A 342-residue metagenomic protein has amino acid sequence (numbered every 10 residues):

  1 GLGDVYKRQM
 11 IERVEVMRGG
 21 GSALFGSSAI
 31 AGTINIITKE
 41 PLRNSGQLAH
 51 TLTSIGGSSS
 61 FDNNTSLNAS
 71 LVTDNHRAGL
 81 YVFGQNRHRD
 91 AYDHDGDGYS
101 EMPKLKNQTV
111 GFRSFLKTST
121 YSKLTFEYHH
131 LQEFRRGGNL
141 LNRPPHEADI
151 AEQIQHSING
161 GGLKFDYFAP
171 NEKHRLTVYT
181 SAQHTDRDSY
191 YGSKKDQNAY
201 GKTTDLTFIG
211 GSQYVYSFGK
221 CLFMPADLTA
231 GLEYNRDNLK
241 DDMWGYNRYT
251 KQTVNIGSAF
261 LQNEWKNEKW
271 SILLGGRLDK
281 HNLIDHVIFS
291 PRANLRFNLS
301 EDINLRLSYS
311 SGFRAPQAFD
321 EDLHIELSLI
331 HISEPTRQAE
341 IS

Functional and structural regions predicted by a protein language model:
G1-Y6, I330-S342: Single conserved hydrophobic/aromatic residue that forms the stacking wall/gate of nucleotide- or nucleobase-binding
D4-I11, V16, S28-T51, N63-N68: N-terminal periplasmic accessory domains that precede and gate Gram-negative outer-membrane beta-barrel machines
G32, G46, N63-L67, A78 (+6 more regions): Hydrophobic, lipid-facing positions within transmembrane beta-strands of outer-membrane proteins
T38, L71-T73, L116-T118, F165-A169 (+7 more regions): Residue-level signature of outer-membrane beta-barrel architecture
N44-S45, H76-L80, T120-L124, P170-L176 (+3 more regions): Repeated loop/turn-to-beta-strand initiation elements of outer-membrane beta-barrel proteins
R77-H94, N107, Y179-Y190, D227-N235 (+2 more regions): Surface-exposed extracellular loop regions of Gram-negative outer-membrane beta-barrel proteins
R89-T109, F115-L176, A182-L206: Flexible loop and strand-edge segments within Gram-negative outer membrane beta-barrel domains
Q132-F134, L141-R143, D186, N238 (+4 more regions): Surface-exposed extracellular loop regions of Gram-negative outer-membrane beta-barrel proteins, predominantly
